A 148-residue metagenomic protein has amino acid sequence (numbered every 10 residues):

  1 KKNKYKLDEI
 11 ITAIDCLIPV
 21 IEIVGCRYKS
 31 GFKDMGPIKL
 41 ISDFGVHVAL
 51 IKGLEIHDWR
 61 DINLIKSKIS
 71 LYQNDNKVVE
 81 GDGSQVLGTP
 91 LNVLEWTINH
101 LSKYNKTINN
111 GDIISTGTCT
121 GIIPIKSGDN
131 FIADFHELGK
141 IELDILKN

Functional and structural regions predicted by a protein language model:
K1-T89, L94-E95, N130, L138-N148: Catalytic-core "active-site belt" of small-molecule-metabolizing enzymes, emphasizing His/Asp/Glu-rich regions
K2-K6, S102-T107: Secondary-structure boundary elements
N99-L101, T116-T118: Short alpha-helix capping/helix-loop boundary micro-motifs
C119-I123, E137-K140: Short, charged beta-turn/beta-strand-edge "cap" motif at the junction between a beta-strand and an adjacent loop
